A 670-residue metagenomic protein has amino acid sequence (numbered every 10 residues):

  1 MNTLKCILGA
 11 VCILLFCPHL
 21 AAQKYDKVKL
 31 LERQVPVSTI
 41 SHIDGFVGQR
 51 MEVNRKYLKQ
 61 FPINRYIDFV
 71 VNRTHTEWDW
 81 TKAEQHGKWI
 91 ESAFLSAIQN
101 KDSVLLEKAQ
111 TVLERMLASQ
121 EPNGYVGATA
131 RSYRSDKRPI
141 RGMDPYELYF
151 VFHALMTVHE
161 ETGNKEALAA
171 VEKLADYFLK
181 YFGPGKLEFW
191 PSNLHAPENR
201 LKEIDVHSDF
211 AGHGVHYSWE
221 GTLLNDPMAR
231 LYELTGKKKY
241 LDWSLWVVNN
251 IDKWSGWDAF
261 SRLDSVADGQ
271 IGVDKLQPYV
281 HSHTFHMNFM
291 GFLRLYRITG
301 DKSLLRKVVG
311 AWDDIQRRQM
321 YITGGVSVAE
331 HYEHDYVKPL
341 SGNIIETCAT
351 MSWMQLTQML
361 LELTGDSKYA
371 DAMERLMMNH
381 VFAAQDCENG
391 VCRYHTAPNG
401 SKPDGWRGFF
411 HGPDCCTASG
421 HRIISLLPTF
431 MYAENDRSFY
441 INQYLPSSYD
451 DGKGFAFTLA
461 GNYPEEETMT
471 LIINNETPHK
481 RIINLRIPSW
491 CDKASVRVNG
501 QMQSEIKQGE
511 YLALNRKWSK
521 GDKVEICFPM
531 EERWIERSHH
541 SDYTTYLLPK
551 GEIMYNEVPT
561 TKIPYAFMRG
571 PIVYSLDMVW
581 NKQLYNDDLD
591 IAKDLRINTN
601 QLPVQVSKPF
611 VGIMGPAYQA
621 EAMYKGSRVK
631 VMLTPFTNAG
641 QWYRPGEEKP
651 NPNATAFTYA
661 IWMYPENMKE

Functional and structural regions predicted by a protein language model:
M1-K24: Bacterial Sec-dependent N-terminal signal peptides
K24-S103, E107, D136-T162, K202-G214 (+6 more regions): Aromatic (Trp/Tyr) and acidic
W89, S103-P139, A169, Q319-V328: Helix-terminus loop motifs that line ligand-binding clefts
K180-G256, F260-S261, I271: Solenoidal tandem-repeat scaffolds enriched in leucines and small polar residues
S244, V308, A370-N379, A384-I472 (+4 more regions): C-terminal beta-rich recognition modules with glycine/proline-rich loops and embedded aromatic residues
R481-N484, V496, L514-P529: C-terminal beta-strand-rich structural cap/linker in extracellular carbohydrate-active enzymes
R497-Q501, G570: Short strand-turn-strand beta-turns centered on an Asx-Gly dipeptide
M502-Q508: Short beta-strand segments within Ig-like beta-sandwich modules, predominantly Fibronectin type-III
